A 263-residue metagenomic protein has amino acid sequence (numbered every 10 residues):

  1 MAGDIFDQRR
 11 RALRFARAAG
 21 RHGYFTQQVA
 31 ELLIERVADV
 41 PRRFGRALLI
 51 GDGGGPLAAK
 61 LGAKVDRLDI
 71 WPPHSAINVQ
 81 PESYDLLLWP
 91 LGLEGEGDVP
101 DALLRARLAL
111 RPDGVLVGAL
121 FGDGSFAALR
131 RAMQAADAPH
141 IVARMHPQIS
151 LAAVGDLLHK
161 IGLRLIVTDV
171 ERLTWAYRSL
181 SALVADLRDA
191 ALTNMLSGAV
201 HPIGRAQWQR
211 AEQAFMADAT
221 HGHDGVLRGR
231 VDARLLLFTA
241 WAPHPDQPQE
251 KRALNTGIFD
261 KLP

Functional and structural regions predicted by a protein language model:
M1-E31: N-terminal, positively charged/glycine-rich alpha-helical extensions of SAM-dependent methyltransferases
Y24-R46, P56: Conserved alpha-helix/loop element of class I SAM-dependent methyltransferases that forms part of the SAM/SAH-binding
G54-V65: Conserved SAM-binding loop of SAM-dependent methyltransferases across substrates and taxa, primarily the Class I
I77-L87: A short acidic, Gly/Pro-enriched loop at the edge of an enzyme's catalytic core that lines a small-molecule cofactor
W89-G92: A short beta-strand submotif of the Rossmann-like class I SAM-dependent methyltransferase core that lines
P100-V115: A short glycine-rich, Lys/Arg-flanked "PGG" loop and its adjoining helix->strand segment in the class I
V117-L180, A190-S197, H201: Conserved catalytic/acceptor-binding region of the Class I
S181-P263: C-terminal lobe and adjacent flexible extensions of AdoMet/dcAdoMet transferase-like proteins
